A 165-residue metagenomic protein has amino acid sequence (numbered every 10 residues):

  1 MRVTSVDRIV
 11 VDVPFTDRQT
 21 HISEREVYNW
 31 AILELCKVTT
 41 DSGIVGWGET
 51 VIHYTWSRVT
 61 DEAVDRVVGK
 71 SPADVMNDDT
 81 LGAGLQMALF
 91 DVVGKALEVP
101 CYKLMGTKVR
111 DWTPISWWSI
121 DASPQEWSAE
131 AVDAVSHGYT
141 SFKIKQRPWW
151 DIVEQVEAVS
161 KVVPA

Functional and structural regions predicted by a protein language model:
M1-S5, V13, G94-K95, V99-R110: N-terminal amphipathic alpha-helix/helix-capping segment at the start of soluble metabolic enzymes
M1-W47, V51: Structured beta-strand/loop patches that form or line metal/cofactor-binding pockets in enzymes
S5, K37-V99: Metal- or metallocofactor-binding catalytic centers and their adjacent structured scaffolds across diverse enzyme
S23-E24, R66-V68, P124: Juxtamembrane/interface motifs at transmembrane-helix termini
Y28, N77, L81-L85, A122-S123 (+1 more regions): Catalytic cores of large soluble enzymes that bind and process phosphate-bearing ligands
Y28-E34, T55, D65, D151: Soluble or luminal CAZymes and related metallo-dependent hydrolases
G106-A165: Metal-dependent enolase-superfamily TIM-barrel catalytic cores that perform enediolate-based chemistry
